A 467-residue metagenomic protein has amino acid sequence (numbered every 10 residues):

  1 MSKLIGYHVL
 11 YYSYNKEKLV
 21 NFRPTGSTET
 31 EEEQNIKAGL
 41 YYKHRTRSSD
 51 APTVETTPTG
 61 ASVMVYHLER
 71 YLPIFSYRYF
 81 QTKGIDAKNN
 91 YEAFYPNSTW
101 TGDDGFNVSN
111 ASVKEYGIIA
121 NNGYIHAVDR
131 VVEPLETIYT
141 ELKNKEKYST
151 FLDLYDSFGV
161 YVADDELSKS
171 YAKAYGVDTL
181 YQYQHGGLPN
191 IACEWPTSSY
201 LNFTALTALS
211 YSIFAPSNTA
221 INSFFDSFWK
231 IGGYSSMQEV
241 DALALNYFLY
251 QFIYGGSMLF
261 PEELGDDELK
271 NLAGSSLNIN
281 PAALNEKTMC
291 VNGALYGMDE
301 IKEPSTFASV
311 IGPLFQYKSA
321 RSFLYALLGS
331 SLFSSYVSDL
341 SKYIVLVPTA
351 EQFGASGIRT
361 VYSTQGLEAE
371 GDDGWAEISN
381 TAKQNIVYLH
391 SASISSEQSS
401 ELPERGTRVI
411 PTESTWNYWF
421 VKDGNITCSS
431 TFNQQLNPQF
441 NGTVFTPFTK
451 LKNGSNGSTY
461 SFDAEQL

Functional and structural regions predicted by a protein language model:
M1-L467: Mature, structured domains of secreted/extracytosolic soluble proteins
